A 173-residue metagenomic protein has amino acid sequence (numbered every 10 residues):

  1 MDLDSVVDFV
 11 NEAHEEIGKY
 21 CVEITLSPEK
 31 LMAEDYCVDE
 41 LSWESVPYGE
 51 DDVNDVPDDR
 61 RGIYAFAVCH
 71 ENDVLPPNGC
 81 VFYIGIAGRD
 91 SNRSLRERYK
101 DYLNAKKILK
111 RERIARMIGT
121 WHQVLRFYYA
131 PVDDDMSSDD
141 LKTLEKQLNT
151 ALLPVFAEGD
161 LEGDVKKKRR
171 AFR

Functional and structural regions predicted by a protein language model:
M1-F82, I86-R173: Boundary/linker segments flanking structured domains
